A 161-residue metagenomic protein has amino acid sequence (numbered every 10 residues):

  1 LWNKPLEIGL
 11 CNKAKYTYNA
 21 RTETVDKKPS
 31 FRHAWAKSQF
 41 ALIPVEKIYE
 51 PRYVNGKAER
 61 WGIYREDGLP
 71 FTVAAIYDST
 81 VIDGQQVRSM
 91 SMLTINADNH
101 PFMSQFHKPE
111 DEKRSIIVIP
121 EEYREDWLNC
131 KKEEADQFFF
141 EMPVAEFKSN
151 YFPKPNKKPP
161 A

Functional and structural regions predicted by a protein language model:
L1-F40, Q85: Short, His- and charge-rich active-site/binding loops that engage polyanionic ligands
P5, Y64-N96: A motif-centric signal for short, conserved binding hotspots located in accessible loops or intrinsically disordered
K28-S38, E50-I76: Extended alpha-helical targeting/anchoring segments, especially N-terminal organellar/secretory targeting helices
Q39, E59, L69, R88 (+2 more regions): Residues that flank catalytic or metal-binding motifs in active/ligand-binding sites
E46-K47: Tight coil/turn sites that cap or link beta-strands
E50-V54, I82-G84, P101-F102, K158: Short acidic/glycine-rich loop or secondary-structure boundary segments that cap or lie
L93-A161: C-terminal accessory segment of soluble enzyme catalytic cores
